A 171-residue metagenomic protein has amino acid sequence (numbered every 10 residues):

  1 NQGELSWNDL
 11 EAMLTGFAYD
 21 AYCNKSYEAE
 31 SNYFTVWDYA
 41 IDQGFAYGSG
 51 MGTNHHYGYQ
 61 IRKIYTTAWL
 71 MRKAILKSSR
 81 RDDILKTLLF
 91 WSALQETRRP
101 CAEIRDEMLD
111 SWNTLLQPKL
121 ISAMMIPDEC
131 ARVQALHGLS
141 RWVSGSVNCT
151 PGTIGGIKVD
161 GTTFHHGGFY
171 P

Functional and structural regions predicted by a protein language model:
N1-P171: Aromatic-lined, polymer-binding surfaces characteristic of secreted/periplasmic polysaccharide-degrading enzymes
